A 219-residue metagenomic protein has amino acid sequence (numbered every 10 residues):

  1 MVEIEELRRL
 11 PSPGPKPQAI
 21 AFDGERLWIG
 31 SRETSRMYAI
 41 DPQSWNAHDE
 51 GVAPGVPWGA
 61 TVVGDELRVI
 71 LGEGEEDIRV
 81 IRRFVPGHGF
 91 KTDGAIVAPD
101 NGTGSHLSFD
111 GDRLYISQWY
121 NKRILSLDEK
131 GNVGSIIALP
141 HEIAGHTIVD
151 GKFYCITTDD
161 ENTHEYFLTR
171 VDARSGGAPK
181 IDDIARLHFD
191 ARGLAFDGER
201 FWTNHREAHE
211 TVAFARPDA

Functional and structural regions predicted by a protein language model:
E5-P11, W45-G51, F90-A98, N132-I137 (+1 more regions): A short beta-strand motif characteristic of beta-propeller blades
P11-G24, P54-V63, I70-G72, A98-G111 (+3 more regions): Beta-rich, blade/repeat-based domains predominating in secreted/periplasmic proteins but also intracellular
D23-G24, E33, V63, D77 (+7 more regions): Short loop/turn segments that connect beta-strands within the blades of beta-propeller domains, predominantly WD40
I29-T34, V69-D77, I116-N121, C155-T163 (+1 more regions): Conserved beta-strand positions in repeat-built beta-propeller and related beta-rich domains
S31-W45: Beta-propeller domains
R36-A39, E76-R82, R123-L125, T163-T169 (+1 more regions): Structural motif
D41-W45, F84-G89, L127-N132, D172-G176 (+1 more regions): Short loop/turn segments that connect beta-strands within beta-propeller blades
D190-A219: Blade-level signature of beta-propeller repeat domains, shared across WD40, Kelch, NHL, RCC1 and BNR/Asp-box propellers
